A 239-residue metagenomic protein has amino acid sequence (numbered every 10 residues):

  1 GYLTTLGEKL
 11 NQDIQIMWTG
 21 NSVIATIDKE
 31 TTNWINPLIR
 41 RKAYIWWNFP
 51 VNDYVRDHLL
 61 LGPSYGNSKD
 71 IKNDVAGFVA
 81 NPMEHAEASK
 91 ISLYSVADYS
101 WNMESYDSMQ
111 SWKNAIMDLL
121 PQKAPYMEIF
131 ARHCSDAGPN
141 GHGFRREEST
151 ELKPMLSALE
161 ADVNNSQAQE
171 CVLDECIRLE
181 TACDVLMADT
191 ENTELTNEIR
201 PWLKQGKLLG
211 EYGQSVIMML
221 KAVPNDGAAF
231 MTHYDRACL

Functional and structural regions predicted by a protein language model:
G1-K113: Catalytic-core regions of glycoside hydrolase
D107-L239: C-terminal functional modules
